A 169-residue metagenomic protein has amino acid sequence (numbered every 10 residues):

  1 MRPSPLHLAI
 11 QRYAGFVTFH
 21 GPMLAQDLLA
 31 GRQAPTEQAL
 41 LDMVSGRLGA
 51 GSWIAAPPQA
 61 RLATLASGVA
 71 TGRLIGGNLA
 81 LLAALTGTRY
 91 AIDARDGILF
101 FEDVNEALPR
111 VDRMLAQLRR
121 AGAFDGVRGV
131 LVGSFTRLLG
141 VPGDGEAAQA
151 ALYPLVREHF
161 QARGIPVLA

Functional and structural regions predicted by a protein language model:
M1-M23, R163-P166: Short, acidic/small-residue loops that bind anionic groups at enzyme active sites
I10-Q11, A66-S67, L74, A91-D93 (+2 more regions): Solvent-exposed alpha-helices and their adjacent loops that cap or buttress functional pockets in soluble metabolic
A14-F16, A70, R95-D96, D125-R128 (+1 more regions): Short coil/turn connectors at secondary-structure junctions
G15-L81: Conserved anion/nucleotide-ligand pocket segment
F19-P22, F101-E102, L131-F135: Short beta-strands and strand-loop turn motifs
L74-D112: Oxyanion-binding "anion nests"
R113-A169: C-terminal active-site/capping subdomain that shapes the small-molecule cofactor and substrate pocket of enzyme
